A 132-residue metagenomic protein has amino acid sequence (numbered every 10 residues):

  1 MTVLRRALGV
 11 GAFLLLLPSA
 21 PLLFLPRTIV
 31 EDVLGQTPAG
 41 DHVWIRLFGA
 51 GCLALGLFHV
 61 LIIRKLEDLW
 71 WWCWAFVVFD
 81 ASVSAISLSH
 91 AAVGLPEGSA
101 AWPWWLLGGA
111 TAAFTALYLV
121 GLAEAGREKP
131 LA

Functional and structural regions predicted by a protein language model:
M1-F13, W72-A75: Interfacial segments of alpha-helical transmembrane regions
R5-A7, L15-V43: Membrane-helix boundary elements
F13-P21, D41-I63, A75-A85, G109: Core segments of alpha-helical transmembrane spans in multipass integral membrane proteins
L23, V60, L88, A116-L119: Membrane-embedded alpha-helical segments of multi-pass transporters/permeases
V33-H42, W71-W72, P96-G108: Non-cytosolic membrane-interface motifs at loop->transmembrane helix junctions
F58-W71, A91: Juxtamembrane helix-break-helix junctions at the cytosolic face of small multi-pass alpha-helical membrane proteins
E67, A85-L106, A123: Membrane-helix boundary connector in multi-pass membrane proteins
T111-A132: Membrane-water interface at the C-terminal end of transmembrane alpha helices
